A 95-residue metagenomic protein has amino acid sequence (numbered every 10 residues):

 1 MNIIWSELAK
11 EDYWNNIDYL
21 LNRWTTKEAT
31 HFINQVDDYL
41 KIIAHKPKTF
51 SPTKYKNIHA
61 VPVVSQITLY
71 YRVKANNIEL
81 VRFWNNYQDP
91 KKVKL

Functional and structural regions predicted by a protein language model:
N2-N57: Basic, Lys/Arg-enriched alpha-helical interface segments
E7, V64, W84: Residues at the C-termini of beta-strands that transition into short coil/loop
H45-I78: Basic/aromatic recognition patch in beta-strand/loop cores that engages polyanionic ligands
I67-T68, R72-L95: Enriched for short, Lys/Arg-rich terminal
